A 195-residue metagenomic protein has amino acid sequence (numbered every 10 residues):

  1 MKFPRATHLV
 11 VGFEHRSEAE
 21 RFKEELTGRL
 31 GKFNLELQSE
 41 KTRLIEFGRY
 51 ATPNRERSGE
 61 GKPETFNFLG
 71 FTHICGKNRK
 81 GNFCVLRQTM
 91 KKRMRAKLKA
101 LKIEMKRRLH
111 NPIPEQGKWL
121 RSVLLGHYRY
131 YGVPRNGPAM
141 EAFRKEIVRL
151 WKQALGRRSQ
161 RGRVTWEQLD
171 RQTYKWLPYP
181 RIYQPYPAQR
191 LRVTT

Functional and structural regions predicted by a protein language model:
M1-T195: Non-catalytic terminal/accessory segments
